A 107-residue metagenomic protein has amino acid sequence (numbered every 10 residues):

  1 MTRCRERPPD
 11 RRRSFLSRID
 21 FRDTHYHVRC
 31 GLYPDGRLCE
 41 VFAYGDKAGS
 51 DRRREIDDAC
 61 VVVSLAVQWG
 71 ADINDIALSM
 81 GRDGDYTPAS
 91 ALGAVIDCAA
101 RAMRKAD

Functional and structural regions predicted by a protein language model:
M1-D107: Long, C-terminal-biased catalytic regions of enzyme "large/alpha" subunits
